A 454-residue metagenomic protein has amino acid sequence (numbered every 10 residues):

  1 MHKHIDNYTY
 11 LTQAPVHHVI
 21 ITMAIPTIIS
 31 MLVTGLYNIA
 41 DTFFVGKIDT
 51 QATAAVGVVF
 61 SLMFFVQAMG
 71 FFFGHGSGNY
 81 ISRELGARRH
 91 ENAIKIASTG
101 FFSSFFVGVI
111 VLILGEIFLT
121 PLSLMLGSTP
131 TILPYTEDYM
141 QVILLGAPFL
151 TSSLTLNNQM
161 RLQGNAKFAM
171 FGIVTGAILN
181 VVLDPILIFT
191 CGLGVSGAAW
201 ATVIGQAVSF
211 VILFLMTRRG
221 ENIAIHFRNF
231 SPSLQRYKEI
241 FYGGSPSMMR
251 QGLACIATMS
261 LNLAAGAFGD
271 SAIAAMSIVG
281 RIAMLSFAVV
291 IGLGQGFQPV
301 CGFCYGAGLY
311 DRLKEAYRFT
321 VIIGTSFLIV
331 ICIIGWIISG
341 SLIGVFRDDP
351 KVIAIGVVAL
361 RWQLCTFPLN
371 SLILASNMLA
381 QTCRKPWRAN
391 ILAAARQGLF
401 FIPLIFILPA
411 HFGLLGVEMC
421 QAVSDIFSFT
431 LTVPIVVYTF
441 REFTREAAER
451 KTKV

Functional and structural regions predicted by a protein language model:
M1-A24, I81-P148, T190-S245, C301-T366 (+1 more regions): Short alpha-helical transmembrane segments in multi-pass integral membrane proteins
L11-F43, K47-I48, F64-G76, Y80 (+6 more regions): N-terminal transmembrane alpha-helices
T22-D41, V142, S153, G176 (+5 more regions): Transmembrane helical elements of multi-pass membrane transporters/channels
T27, M31, F43, F60 (+17 more regions): Transmembrane alpha-helix boundary and packing residues in multipass membrane permease domains and related
L32, L36-A54, S123-P130, I186-L193 (+4 more regions): Helix-terminus/linker motif at the lipid-water interface of multi-pass membrane proteins
T53-I113, L150-A169, A275-S339, N370-A389: Small-residue-rich hydrophobic transmembrane alpha-helices
F65-A68, N180-P185, F210-F214, L285-A288 (+3 more regions): Hydrophobic transmembrane alpha-helices of multi-pass small-molecule transporters
G74, I143-R161, A169-A177, A198-V211 (+4 more regions): Short runs within selected transmembrane alpha-helices of multi-pass transporters and secretion channels
